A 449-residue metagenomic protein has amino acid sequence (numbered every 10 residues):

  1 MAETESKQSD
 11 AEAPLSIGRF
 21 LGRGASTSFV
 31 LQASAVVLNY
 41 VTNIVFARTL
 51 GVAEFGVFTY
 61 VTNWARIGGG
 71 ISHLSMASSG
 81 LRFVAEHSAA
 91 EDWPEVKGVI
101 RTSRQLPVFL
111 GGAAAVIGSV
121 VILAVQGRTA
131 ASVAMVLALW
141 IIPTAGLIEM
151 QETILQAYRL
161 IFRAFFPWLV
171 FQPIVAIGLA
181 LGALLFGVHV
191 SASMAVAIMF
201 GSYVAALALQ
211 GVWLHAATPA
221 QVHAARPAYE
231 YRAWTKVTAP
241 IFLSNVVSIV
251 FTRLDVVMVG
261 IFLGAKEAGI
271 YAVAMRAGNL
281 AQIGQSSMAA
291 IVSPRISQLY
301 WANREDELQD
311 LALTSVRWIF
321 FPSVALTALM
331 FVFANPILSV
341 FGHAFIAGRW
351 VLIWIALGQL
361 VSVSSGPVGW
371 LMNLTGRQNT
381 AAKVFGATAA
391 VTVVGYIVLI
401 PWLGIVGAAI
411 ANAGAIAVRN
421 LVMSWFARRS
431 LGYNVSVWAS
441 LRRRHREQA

Functional and structural regions predicted by a protein language model:
A2-L21, F186-M199, A208-T252, R295 (+2 more regions): Interhelical loop/hinge segments that connect adjacent transmembrane helices in multipass membrane
E3, I17-S78, A115, I141 (+3 more regions): Signature of the first transmembrane helix
A13, I122-A138, E305, L313 (+1 more regions): Interfacial segments at transmembrane-helix termini and the short loops linking adjacent helices
R19-A35, V61, H73-I122, T129 (+2 more regions): Membrane-water interface segments that mark the loop-to-transmembrane alpha-helix transition
R23-N43, F171-Q172, A176, A195-T218 (+3 more regions): Transmembrane helical elements of multi-pass membrane transporters/channels
L74-A90, A157, A274-E305, Q309-A312 (+1 more regions): Helix-loop junctions and terminal segments of transmembrane helices in multi-pass membrane transport/translocation
V136, F166-T218, A387-V391, I405-R428: Hydrophobic alpha-helical transmembrane segments
A145-W168, A356-F385, A427: Membrane-interface junctions at transmembrane-helix termini in multi-pass inner-membrane proteins
